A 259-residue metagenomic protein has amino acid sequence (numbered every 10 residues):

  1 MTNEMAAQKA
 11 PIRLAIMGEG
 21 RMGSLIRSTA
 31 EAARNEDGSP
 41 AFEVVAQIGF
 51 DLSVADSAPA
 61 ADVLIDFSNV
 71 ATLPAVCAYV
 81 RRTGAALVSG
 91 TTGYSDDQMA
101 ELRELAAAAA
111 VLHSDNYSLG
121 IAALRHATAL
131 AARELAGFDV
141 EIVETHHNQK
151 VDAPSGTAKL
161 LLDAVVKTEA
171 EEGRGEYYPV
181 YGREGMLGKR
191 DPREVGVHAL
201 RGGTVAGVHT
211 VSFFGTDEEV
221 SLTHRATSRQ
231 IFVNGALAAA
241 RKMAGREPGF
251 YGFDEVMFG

Functional and structural regions predicted by a protein language model:
M1-K9: A short, basic/flexible loop-to-alpha-helix module at the beginning of a structural domain
A10-M17, R21-A58, A136-G259: C-terminal substrate-binding/catalytic lobe of Rossmann-fold NAD(P)-dependent oxidoreductases
F50-L52, T92-S95, N116-Y117: Short, acidic/turn-prone active-site loops that include or flank metal/cofactor- and phosphate-binding residues
P59-A60, L64, A108: Alpha-helix C-terminal capping/helix-to-coil transition sites in glycosyltransferase folds
L64-R82, G93-Q98: Beta-loop-alpha module in the N-terminal Rossmann-like domain of NAD(P)-dependent dehydrogenases, especially those
A78, T91-L112, A122, H126-A131: Rossmann-fold NAD(P)-binding glycine/threonine-rich loop
A86, E101-S118, A132-V143: Rossmann-fold dehydrogenase core element
